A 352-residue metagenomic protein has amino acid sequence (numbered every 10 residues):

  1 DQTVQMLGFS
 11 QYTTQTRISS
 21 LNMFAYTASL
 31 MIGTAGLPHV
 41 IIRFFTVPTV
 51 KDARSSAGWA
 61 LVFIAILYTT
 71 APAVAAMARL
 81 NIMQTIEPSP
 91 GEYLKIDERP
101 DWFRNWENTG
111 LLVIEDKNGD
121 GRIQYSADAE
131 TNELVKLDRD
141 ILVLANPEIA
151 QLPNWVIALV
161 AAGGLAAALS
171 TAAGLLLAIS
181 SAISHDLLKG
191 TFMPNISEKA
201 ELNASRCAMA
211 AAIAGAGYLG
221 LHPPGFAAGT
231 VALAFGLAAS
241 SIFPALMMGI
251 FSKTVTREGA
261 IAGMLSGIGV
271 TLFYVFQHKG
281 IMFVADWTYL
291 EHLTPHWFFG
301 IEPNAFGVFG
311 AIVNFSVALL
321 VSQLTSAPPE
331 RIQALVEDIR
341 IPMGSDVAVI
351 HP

Functional and structural regions predicted by a protein language model:
D1-P352: Membrane-embedded helix-loop-helix hairpins and adjacent transmembrane boundary segments in multi-pass transporters
